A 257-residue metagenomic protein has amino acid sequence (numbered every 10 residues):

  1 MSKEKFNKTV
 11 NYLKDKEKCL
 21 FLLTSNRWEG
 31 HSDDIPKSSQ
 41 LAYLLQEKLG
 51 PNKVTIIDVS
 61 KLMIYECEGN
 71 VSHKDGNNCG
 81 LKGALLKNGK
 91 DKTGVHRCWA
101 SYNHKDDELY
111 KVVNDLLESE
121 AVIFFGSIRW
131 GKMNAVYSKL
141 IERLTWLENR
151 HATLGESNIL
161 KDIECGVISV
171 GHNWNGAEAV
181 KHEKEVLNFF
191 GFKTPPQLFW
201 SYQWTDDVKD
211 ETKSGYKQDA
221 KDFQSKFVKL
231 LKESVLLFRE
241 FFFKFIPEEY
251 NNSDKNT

Functional and structural regions predicted by a protein language model:
M1-G126, W130-N149, K217-T257: N-terminal beta1-alpha1-beta2 submodule of the flavodoxin-like/Rossmannoid cofactor-binding fold
K61-E66, Q203-K209: A short acidic, often aromatic-flanked loop/helix-cap motif at beta-alpha or helix-coil junctions that lines enzyme
R129-G131, W174, W204: Short, catalytically relevant binding-site loops at active-site mouths
N134-V136, T153-W200: Short, glycine-/small-residue-rich phosphate/pyrophosphate-handling segment
L147-N149, L160-D162, Q203-D207, E249-Y250: Amphipathic, soluble alpha/beta structural segments
